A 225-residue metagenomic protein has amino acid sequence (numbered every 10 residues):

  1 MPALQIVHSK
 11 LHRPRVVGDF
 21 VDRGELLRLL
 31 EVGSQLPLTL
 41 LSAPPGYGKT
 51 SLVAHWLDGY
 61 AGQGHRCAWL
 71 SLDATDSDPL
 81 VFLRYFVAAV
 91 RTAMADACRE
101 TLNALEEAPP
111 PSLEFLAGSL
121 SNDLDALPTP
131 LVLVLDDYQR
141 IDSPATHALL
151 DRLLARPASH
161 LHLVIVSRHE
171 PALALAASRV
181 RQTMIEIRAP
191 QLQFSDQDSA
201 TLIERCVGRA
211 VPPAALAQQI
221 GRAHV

Functional and structural regions predicted by a protein language model:
M1-L30, R99-L105, T201: Conserved adenine-nucleotide phosphate-binding loops and their immediately adjacent elements
L4, Y47, S51-L131, Y138-D142 (+2 more regions): Conserved phosphate-binding/catalytic loops and adjacent sensor/switch elements of nucleotide-binding enzymes, spanning
Q5, S9, E25-L26, S51-H55 (+4 more regions): Alpha-helical sensor/transducer elements of the RecA-like P-loop NTPase core
S34-Q35, Q63, L127-T129, P157-H160: Short loop/turn elements that form and flank the Walker-type P-loop nucleotide-binding site in RecA-like NTPase cores
L38: Walker A (P-loop) ATP-phosphate-binding motif of ABC ATPase nucleotide-binding domains
L41: Hydrophobic anchor at the beta1->P-loop junction of P-loop NTPases
P44: P-loop (Walker A) phosphate-binding loop of NTP-binding proteins
A223-V225: Conserved small/polar residues in nucleotide/adenosyl-binding loops
